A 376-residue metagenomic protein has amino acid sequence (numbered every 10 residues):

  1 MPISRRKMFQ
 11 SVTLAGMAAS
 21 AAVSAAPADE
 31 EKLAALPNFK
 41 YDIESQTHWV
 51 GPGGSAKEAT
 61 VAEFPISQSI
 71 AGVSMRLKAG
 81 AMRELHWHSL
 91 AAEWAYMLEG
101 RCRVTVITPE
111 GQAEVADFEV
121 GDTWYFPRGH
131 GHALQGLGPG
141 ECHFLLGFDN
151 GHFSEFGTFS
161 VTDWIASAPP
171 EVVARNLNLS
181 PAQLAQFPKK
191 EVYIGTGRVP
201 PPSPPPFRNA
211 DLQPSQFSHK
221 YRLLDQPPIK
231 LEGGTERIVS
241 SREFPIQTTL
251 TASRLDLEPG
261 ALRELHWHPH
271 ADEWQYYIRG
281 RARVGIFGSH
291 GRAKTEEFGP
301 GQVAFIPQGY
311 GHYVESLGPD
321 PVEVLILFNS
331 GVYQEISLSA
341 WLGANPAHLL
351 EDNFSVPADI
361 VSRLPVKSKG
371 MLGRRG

Functional and structural regions predicted by a protein language model:
M1-A15: N-terminal secretory signal peptides and thylakoid transit peptides that target proteins across membranes
G16, A26-S74, K78, V172-R254 (+4 more regions): A short, N-terminal "cap"/entry segment at the start of jelly-roll beta-barrel domains of the cupin/DSBH fold
S20-A22: N-terminal signal peptide c-region/cleavage motif recognized by signal peptidases
M82-E84, R103, T123-W124, R128-A133 (+4 more regions): Histidine-centered metal-chelating micro-motifs
E84-H88, V115-A116, Q135-G136, R263-P269 (+3 more regions): Short histidine-centered beta-strand/loop micro-motifs that create catalytic or ligand/metal-coordination sites
L90-P109, H270-S289: Glycine- and acidic-residue-biased ligand/ion/polar-headgroup-sensing regions
G111-Y125, S289-P307: Short acidic-glycine-tyrosine-enriched beta hairpin
R128-S154, Q308-Q334: Ligand-binding loop in jelly-roll beta-barrel domains
